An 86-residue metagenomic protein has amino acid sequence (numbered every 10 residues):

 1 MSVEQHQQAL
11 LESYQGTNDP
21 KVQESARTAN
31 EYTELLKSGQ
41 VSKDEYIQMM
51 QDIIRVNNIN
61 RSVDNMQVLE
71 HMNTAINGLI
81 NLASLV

Functional and structural regions predicted by a protein language model:
M1-V86: Cationic, hydrophobic amphipathic alpha-helical membrane-interacting segments
